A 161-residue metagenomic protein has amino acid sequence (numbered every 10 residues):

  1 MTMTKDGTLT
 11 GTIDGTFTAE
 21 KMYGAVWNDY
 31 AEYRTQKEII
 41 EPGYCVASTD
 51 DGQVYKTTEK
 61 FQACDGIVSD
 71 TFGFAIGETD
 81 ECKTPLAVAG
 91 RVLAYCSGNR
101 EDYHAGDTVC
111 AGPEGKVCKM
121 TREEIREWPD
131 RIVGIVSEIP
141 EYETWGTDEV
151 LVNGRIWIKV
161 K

Functional and structural regions predicted by a protein language model:
T2-K161: Extracellular receptor-binding modules and their adjoining Ser/Thr/Gly/Asp/Asn-rich linkers
